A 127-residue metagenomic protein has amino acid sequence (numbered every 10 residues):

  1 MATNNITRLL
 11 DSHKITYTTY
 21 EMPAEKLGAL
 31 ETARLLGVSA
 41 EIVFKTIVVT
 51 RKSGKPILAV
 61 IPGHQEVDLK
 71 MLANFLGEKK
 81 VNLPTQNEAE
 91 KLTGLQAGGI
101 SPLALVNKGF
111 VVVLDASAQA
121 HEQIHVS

Functional and structural regions predicted by a protein language model:
M1-S127: Extended, low-hydrophobicity, polar/charged segments
